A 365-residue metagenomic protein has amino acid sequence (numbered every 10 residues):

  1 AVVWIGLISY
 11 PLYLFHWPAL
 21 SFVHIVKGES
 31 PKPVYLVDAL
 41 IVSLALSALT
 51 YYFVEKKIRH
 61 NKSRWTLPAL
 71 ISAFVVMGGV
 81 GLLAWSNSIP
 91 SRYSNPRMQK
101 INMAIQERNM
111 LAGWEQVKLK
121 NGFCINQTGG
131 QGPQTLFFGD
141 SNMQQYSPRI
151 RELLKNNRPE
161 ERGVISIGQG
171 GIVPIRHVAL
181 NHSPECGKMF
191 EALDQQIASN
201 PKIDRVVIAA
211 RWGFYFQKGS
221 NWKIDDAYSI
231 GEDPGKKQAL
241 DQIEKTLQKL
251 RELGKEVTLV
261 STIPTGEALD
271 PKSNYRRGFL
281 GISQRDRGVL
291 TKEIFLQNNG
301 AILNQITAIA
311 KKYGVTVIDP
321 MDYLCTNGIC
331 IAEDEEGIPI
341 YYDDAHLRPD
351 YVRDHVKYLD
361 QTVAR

Functional and structural regions predicted by a protein language model:
V3-G28: Kinked, hydrophobic transmembrane alpha-helices enriched for aromatic residues and small/kink-inducing positions
H24-V37, I41-A48, Y52, K56-R365: Extracellular/periplasmic envelope-modification machinery, especially enzymes that add or remove acyl/ester groups on
